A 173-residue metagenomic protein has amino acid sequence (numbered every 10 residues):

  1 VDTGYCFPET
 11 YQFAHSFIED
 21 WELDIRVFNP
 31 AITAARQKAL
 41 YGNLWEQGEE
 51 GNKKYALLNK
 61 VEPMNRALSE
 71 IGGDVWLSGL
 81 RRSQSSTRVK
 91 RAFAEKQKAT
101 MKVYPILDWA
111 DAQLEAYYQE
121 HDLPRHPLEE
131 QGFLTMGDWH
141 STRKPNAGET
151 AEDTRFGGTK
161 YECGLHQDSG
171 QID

Functional and structural regions predicted by a protein language model:
V1-D173: Nucleotide-activated chemistry modules centered on ATP-dependent adenylation/adenylyltransferase
